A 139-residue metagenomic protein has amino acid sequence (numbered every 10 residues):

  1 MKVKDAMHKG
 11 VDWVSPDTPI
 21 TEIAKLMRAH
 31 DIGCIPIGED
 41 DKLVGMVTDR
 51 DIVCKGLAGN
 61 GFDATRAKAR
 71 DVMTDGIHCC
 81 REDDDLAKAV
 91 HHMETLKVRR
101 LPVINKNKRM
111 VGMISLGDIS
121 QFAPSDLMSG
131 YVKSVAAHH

Functional and structural regions predicted by a protein language model:
M1-G10, T48-C79, D85-E94, M113-H139: Tandem CBS (Bateman) regulatory domains
V3, D17-I20, I37: The feature marks the first
A6, M27-H30, I35-D51, M93 (+1 more regions): A glycine-centered beta-loop-beta connector
W13-D31, C79-K97, I104, A123: The conserved cystathionine-beta-synthase
